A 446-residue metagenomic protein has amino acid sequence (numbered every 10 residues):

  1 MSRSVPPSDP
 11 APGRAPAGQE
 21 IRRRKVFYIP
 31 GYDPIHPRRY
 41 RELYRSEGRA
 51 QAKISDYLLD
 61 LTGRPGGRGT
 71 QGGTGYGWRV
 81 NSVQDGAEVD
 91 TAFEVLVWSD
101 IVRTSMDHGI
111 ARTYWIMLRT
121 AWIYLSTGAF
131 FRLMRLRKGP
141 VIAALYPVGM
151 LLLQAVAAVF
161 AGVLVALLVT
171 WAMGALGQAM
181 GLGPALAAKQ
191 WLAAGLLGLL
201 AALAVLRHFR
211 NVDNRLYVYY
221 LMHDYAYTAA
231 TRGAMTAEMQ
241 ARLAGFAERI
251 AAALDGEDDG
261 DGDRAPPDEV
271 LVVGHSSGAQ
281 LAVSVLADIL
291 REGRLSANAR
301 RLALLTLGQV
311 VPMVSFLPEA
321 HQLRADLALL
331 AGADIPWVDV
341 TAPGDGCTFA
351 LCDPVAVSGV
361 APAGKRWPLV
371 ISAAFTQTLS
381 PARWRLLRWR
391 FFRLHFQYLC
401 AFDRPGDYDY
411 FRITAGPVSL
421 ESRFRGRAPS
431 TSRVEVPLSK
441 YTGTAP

Functional and structural regions predicted by a protein language model:
S2-D107, A111-R112, F130, L136 (+3 more regions): Lipid deacylating catalytic domains
Y114-M134: Short acidic, low-complexity segments enriched in Ser/Thr/Gly/Pro
G274-G278, A282: Gly/Ala-rich beta-loop-alpha elbow adjacent to hydrolase catalytic centers
